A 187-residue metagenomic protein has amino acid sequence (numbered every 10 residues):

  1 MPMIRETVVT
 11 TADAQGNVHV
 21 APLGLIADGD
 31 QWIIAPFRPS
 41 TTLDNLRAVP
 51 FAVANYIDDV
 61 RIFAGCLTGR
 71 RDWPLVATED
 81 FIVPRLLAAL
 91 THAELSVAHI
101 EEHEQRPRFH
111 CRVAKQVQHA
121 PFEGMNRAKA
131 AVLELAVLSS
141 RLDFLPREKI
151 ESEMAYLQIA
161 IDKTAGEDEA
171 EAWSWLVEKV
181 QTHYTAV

Functional and structural regions predicted by a protein language model:
M1-H92, S96-V187: Basic, polyanion-binding surface patches
